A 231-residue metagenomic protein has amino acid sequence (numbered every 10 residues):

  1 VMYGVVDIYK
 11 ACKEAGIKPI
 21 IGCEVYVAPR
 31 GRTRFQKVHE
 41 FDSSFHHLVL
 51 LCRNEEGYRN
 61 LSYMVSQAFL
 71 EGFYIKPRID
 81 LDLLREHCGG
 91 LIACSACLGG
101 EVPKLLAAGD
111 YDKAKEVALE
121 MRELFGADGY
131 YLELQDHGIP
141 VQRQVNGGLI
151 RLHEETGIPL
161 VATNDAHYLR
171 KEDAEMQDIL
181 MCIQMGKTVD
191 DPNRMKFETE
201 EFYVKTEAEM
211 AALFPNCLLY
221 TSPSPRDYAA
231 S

Functional and structural regions predicted by a protein language model:
V1-S222, R226, S231: Phosphodiester-processing cores and adjacent nucleic acid-binding clamps
